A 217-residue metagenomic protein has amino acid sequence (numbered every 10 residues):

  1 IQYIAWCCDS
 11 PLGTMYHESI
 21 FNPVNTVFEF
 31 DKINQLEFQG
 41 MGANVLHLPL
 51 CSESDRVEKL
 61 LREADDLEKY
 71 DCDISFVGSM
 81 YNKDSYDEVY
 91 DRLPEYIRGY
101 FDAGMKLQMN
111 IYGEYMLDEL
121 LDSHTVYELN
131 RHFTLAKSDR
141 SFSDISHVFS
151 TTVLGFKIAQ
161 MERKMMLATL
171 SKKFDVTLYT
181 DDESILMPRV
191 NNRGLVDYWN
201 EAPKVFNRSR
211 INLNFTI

Functional and structural regions predicted by a protein language model:
Q2, P23-N25, G42-N44: Glycine-enriched alpha-helix->loop->beta-strand junction motifs that scaffold or abut catalytic
Q2-P11, T26-E29: Active-site proximal beta-strand in glycosyltransferases
S10-L12, F30-L36, L178-L186: Short, polar loop motifs at secondary-structure junctions
P11-H17, N34, E58-A64: Catalytic micro-motifs at enzyme active sites that drive phosphoryl/nucleotidyl and oxygen chemistry
T14-E18, F38-G40, Y86-D87: Short, conserved acidic/polar surface loops in the N-terminal third of protein domains
Y16-F28: A conserved, positively charged/aromatic
V27-A43, M165: A short, active-site helix/loop in glycosyltransferases that binds the activated sugar's phosphate group
M41-I217: Nucleotide-sugar donor-binding catalytic core of glycosyltransferases
